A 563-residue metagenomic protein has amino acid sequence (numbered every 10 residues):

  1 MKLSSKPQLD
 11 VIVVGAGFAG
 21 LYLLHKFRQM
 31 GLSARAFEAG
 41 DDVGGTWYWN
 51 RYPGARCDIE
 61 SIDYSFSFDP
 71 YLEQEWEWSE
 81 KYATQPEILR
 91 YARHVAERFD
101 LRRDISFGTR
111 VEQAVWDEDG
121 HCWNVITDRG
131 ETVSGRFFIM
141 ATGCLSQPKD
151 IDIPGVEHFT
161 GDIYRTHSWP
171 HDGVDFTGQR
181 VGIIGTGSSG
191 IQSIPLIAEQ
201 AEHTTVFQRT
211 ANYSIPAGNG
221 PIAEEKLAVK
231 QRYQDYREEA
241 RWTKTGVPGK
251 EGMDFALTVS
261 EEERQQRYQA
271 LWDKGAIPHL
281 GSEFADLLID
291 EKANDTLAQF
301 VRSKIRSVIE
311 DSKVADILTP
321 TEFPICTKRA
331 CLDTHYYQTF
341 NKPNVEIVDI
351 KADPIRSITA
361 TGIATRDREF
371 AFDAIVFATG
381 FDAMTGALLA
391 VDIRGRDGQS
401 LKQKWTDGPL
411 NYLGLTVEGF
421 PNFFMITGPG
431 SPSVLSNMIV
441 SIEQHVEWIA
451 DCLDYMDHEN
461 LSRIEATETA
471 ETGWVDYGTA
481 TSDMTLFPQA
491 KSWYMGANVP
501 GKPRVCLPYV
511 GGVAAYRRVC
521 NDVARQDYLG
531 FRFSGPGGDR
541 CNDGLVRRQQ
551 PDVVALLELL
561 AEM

Functional and structural regions predicted by a protein language model:
K2-V11, A16-L21, H25-E157, G161 (+4 more regions): N-terminal FAD-binding dinucleotide-binding subdomain shared by FAD-dependent oxidases/monooxygenases
T166-S168: Active-site glycine-rich loop that binds ribose-phosphate moieties when present
V174-F176, V181-I184: A conserved hydrophobic secondary-structure block that centers on an alpha-helix together with its immediately flanking
I194: Ligand/cofactor pocket segment of small-molecule handling proteins
